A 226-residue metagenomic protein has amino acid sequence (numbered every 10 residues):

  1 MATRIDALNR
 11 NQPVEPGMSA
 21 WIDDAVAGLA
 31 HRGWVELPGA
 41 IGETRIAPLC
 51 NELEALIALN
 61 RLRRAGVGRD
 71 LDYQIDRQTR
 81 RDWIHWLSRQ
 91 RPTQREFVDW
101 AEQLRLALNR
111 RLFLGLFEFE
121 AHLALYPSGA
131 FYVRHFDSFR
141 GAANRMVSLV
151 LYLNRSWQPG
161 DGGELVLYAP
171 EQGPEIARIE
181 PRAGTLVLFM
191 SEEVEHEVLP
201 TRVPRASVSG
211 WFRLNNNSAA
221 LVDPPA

Functional and structural regions predicted by a protein language model:
M1, M18, V198: Active-site-proximal or metal-binding-adjacent scaffold patches in catalytic folds
R4-R110: Non-heme Fe(II)/2-oxoglutarate
E36, H122, S148, S207: Amphipathic alpha-helical recognition patches that constitute DNA-binding helices
G42, S128, V203-P204: Short strand-connecting beta-turns/loops that link adjacent beta-strands
L114-H122, D161: A short coil-to-beta-strand element that immediately follows conserved catalytic motifs
L123-N154: A contiguous pocket-lining binding segment that forms or flanks enzyme active sites
R140, R145, N154-A226: Catalytic core of Fe(II)/2-oxoglutarate
